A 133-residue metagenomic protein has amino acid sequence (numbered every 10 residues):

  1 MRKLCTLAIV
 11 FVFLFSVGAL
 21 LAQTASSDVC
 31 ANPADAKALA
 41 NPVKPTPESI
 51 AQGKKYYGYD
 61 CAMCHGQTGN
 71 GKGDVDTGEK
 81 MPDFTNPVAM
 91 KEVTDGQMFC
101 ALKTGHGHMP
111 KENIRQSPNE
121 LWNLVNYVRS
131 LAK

Functional and structural regions predicted by a protein language model:
M1-L4: Positively charged n-region of N-terminal signal peptides that target proteins for export
A8-S16: Bacterial N-terminal signal peptides
F15-L21, K133: Hydrophobic alpha-helical membrane-insertion segments, chiefly the h-region of N-terminal signal peptides
A22-A25, K72, T77-D83, A101-L131: Axial heme c-ligation environment in periplasmic c-type cytochrome domains
A25-Y56: Electrostatic cytochrome c docking/interface patches
C30, C61-C64, C100, M109: Disulfide-bonded cysteines in secreted/extracellular proteins and peptides
P47-K54, G66, N70-M98: Gly/Gly-Pro-rich "capping" loops immediately C-terminal to redox-active cysteine motifs in periplasmic/lumenal
G53, Y57-Q67, L124-V128: The canonical Cys-X-X-Cys-His
